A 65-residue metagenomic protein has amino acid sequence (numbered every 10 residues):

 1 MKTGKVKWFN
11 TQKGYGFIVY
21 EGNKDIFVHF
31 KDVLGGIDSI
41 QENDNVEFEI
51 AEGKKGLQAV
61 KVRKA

Functional and structural regions predicted by a protein language model:
M1-W8: Structural detector for short beta-strands of small beta-barrel domains
N10, E21, E52-K54: A generic beta-sheet turn/junction motif
K13-I18: Short aromatic-glycine-enriched beta-strand elements
D25-I37: Beta-strand/loop nucleic-acid-binding surfaces
G35-E47: Short nucleic-acid-contacting surface segments enriched for D/E, G, S/T with interspersed K/R
A51-A65: OB-fold/S1-family single-stranded nucleic acid-binding modules
